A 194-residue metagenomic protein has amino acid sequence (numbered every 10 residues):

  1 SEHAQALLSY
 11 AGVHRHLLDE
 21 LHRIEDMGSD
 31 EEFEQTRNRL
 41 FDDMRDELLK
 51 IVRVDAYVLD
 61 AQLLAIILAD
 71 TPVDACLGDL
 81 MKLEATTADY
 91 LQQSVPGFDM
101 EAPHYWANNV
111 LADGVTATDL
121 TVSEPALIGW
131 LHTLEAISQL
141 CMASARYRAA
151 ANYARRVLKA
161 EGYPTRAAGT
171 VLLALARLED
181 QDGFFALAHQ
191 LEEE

Functional and structural regions predicted by a protein language model:
S1-D46, K50-Y57: Extreme N-terminal leader/anchor segments
H3, D55-L63, Y90, Y163-P164: Residue-level recognition of tetratricopeptide repeat
H3, Y10, L64-A65, W130 (+2 more regions): Structural register within alpha-helical repeat arrays
N38, D70-P72, S144, L178: Structural motif corresponding to the intra-repeat A-B loop/turn of tetratricopeptide repeats
F41-K50, A75-T87, Y147-R155, Q181-E194: Alpha-helical repeat scaffolds
L48-D55, E84-L127: Flexible helix-coil transition and linker loops at the boundaries of alpha-helical arrays
D60-L64, S94-H104, E135, T165-V171: Alpha-solenoid helical repeat scaffolds
Q62-A69, C141, L175: Residue at a conserved register position within TPR or TPR-like alpha-solenoid repeats
